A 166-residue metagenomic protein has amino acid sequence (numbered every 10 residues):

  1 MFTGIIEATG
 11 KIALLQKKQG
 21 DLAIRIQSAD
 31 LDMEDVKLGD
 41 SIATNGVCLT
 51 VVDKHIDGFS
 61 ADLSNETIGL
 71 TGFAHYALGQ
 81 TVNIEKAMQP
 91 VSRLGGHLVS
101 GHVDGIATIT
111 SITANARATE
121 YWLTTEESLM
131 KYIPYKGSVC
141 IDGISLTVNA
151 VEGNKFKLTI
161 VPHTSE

Functional and structural regions predicted by a protein language model:
M1-E166: Conserved loop->alpha-helix
